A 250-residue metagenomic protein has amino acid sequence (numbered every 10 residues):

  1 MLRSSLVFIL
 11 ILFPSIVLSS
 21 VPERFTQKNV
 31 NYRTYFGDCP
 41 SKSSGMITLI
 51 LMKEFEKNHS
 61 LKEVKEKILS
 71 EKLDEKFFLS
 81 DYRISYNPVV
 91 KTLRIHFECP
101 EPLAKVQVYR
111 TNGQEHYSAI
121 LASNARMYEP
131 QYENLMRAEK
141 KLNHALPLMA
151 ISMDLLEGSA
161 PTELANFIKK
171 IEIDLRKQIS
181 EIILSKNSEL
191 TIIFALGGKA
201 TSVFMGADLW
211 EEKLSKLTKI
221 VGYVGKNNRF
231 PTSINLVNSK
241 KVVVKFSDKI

Functional and structural regions predicted by a protein language model:
L2-F8, F13-I250: Charged, solvent-exposed interaction patches on well-folded alpha/beta domains that mediate macromolecular contacts
